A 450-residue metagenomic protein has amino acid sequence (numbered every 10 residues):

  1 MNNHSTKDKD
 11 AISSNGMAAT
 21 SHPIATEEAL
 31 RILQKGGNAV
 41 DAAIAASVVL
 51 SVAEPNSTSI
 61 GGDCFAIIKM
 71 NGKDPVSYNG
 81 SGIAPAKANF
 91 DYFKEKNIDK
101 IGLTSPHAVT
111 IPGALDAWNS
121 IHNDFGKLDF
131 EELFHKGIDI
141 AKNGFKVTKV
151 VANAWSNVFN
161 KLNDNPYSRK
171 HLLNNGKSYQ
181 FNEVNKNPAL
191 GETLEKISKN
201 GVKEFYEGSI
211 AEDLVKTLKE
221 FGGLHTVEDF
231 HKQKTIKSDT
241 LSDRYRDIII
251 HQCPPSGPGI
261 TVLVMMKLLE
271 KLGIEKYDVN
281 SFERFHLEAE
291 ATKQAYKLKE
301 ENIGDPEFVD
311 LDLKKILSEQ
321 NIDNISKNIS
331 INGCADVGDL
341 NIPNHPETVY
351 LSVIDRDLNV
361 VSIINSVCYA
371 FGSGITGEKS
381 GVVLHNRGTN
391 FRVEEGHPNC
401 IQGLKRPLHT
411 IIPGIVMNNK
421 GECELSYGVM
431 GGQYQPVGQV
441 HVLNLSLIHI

Functional and structural regions predicted by a protein language model:
M1-R31, G37-G201, F205-E207, A211-G257 (+3 more regions): Noncatalytic scaffold domains of N-terminal-nucleophile
V52-K69, D74-S77, H225-T226, N359-L425 (+1 more regions): Active-site rim segments in enzyme catalytic domains, especially the processed small/beta chain of N-terminal
I83, C368-A370, G431-G432: A short acidic/small-residue loop/turn micro-motif
A114-S120, P188-K196, K267-L268, I354-I363 (+1 more regions): Active-site-proximal alpha-helical segments within enzyme catalytic domains
K237, H345-T348, A370, H409-I411: Short, small/polar residue-rich loop motifs at catalytic or cofactor-binding pockets
Q252-P255, I260, I303, V416-Y434: Extended C-terminal regions of large enzymes
I274-V367, S380, R387: Internal maturation/activation junctions in enzymes
I448-I450: Conserved small/polar residues in nucleotide/adenosyl-binding loops
